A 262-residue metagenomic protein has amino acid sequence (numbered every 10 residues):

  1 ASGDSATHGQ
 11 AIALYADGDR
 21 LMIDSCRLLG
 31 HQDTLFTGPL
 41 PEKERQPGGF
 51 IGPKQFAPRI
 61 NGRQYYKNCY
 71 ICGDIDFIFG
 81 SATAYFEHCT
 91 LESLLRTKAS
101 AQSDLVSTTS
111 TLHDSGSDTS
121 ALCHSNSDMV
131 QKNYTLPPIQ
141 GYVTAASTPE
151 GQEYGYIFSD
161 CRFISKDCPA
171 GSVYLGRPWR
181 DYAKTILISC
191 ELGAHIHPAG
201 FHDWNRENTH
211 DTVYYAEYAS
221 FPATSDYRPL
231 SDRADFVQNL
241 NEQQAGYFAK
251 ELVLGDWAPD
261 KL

Functional and structural regions predicted by a protein language model:
A1-D114, L122-L262: Sequence-level preference for short, compositionally simple segments enriched in small aliphatic or small polar residues
